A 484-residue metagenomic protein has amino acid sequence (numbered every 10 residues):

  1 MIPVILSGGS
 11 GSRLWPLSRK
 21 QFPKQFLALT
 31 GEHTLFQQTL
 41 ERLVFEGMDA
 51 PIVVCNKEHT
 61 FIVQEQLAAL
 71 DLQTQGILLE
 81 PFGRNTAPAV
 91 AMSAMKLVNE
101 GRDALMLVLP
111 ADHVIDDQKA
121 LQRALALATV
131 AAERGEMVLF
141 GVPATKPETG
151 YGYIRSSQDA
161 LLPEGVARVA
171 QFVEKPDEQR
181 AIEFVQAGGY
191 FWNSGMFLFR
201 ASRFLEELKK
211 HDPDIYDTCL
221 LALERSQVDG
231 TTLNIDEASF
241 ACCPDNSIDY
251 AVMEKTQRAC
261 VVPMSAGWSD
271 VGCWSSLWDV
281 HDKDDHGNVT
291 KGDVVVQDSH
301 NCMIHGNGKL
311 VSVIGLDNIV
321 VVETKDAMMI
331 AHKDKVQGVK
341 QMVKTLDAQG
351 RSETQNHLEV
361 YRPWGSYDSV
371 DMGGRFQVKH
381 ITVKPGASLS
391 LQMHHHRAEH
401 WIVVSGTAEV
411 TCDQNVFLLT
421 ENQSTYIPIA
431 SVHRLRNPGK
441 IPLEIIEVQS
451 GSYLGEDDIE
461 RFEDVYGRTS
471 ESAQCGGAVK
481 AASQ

Functional and structural regions predicted by a protein language model:
M1, M48-D49, L72-T74, G101-A104 (+10 more regions): Short coil/turn connectors at secondary-structure junctions
M1-I5, R13-P23, A28-P110, V114-A120 (+2 more regions): Conserved N-terminal catalytic core of the sugar/cofactor nucleotidyltransferase
I5-S7, V54, L107-P110, L139-P143 (+2 more regions): Short beta-strand segments
G83-P88, K146-E148, E178-R180, W268-S269 (+1 more regions): A short acidic, often aromatic-flanked loop/helix-cap motif at beta-alpha or helix-coil junctions that lines enzyme
M106, A170, G189, M196-F197 (+3 more regions): A residue-level structural signature of the nucleotidyltransferase/glycosyltransferase Rossmann-like core
D117-G230, N234-F240, C260: Conserved core of the sugar-phosphate nucleotidyltransferase
S202-I402, T407-Y426, H433, N437-P438 (+3 more regions): Left-handed beta-helix
I445: Noncatalytic nucleic-acid binding interfaces
